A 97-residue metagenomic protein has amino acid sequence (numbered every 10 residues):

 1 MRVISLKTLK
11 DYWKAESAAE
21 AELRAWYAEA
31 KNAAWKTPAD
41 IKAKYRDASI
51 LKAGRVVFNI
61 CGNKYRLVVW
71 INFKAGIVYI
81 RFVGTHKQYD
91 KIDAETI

Functional and structural regions predicted by a protein language model:
M1-K64, N72-Y79, H86-I97: Basic, Lys/Arg-enriched alpha-helical interface segments
